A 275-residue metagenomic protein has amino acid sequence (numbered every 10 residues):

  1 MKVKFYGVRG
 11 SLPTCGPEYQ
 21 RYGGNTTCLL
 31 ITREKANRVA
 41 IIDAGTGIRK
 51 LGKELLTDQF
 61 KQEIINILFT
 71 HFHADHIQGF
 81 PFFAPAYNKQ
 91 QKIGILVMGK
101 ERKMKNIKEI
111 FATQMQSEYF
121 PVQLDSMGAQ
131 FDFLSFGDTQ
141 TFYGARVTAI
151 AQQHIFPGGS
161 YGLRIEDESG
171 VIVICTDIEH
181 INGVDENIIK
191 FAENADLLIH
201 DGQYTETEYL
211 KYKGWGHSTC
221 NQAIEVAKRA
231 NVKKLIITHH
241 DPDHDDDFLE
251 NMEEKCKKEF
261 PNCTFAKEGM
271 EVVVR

Functional and structural regions predicted by a protein language model:
M1-I172, I189, E250-V274: Binuclear metal-dependent hydrolase catalytic cores
F72-A74, F120, Q152, I178 (+2 more regions): Long, contiguous hydrophobic alpha-helical segments, chiefly transmembrane helices and signal peptides
V171, E179-E268: Cap/insert and terminal regions of metallo-dependent hydrolase folds
